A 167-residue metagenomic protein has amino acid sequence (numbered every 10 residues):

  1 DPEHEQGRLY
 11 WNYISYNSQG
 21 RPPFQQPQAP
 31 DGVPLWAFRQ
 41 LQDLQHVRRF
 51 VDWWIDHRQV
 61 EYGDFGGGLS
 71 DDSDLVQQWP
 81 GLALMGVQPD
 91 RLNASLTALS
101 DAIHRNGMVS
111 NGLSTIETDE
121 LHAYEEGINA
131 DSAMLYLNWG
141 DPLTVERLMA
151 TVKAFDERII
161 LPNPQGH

Functional and structural regions predicted by a protein language model:
D1-H167: Glycan-recognition and catalytic cores of secretory/periplasmic carbohydrate-active enzymes
